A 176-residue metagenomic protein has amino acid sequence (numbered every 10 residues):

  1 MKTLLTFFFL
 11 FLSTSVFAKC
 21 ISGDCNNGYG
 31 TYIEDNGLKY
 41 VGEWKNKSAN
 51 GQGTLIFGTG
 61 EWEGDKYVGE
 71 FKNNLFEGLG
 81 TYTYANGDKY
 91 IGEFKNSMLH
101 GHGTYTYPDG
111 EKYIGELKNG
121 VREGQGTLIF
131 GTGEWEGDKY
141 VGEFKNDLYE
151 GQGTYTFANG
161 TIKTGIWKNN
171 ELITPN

Functional and structural regions predicted by a protein language model:
L4-T14: Sec-dependent N-terminal signal peptides
S13-N176: Glycine/tyrosine- and acidic-biased, solvent-exposed loop/turn segments at the edges of beta-strands
